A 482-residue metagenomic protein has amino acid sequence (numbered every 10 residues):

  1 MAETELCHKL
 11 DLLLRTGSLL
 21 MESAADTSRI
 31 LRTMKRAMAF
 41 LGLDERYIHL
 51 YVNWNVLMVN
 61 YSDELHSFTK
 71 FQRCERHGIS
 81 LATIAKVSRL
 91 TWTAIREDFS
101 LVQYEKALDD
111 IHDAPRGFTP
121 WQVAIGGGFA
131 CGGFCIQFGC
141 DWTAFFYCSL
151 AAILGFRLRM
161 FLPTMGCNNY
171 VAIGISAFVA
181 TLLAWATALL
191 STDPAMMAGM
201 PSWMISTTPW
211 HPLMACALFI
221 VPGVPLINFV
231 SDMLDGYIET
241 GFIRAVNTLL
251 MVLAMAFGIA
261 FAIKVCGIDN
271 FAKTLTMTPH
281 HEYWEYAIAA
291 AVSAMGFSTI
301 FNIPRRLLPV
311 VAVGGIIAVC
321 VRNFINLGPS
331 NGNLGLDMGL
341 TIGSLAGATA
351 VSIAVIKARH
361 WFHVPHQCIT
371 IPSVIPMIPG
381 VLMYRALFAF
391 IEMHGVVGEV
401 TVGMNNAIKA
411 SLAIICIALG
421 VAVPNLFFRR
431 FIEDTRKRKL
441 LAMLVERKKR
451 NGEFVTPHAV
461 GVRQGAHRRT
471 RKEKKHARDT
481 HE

Functional and structural regions predicted by a protein language model:
M1-K106, D110-H112: Soluble N-terminal domains of membrane-associated systems
R116-A198, S206-F229, R305: Core alpha-helical transmembrane segments of integral membrane proteins
Q122, Q137-A151, T208-P222, K273-A290 (+2 more regions): Structural signature of hydrophobic alpha-helical transmembrane segments
A124-I125, F145-L150, V171-I175, M214 (+8 more regions): Hydrophobic alpha-helical transmembrane segments
G128, C148-N168, A172-T181, V292 (+3 more regions): Conserved mixed alpha/beta catalytic, RNA-binding, or beta-rich assembly cores of soluble enzyme, regulatory
G133-F134, F138, L154-P163, V179 (+9 more regions): Alpha-helical membrane-inserting segments
A195-W203, W210-A217, N228-L253, F324-E482: C-terminal transmembrane helix-loop-helix hairpin of multi-pass membrane proteins
F219-I227, N247-L334: Generic multipass alpha-helical transmembrane bundles of integral membrane proteins
